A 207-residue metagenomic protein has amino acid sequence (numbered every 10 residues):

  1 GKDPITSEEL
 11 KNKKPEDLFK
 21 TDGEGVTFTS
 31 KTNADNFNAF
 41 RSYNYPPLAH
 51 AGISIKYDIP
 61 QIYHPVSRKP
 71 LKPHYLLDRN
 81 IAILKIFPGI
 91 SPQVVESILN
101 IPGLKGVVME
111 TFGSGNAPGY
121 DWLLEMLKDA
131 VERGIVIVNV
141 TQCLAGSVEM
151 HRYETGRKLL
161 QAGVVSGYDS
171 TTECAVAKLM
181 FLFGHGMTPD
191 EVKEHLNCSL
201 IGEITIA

Functional and structural regions predicted by a protein language model:
G1, F19-K20, T141: Short beta-strand/turn micro-motifs composed of small residues that flank or help shape donor/cofactor-binding pockets
G1-K2, E8: A generic, well-ordered mixed alpha/beta core segment in the N-terminal half of proteins
P4-I5, G186: Short helix-loop capping/hinge motifs at secondary-structure junctions, enriched in acidic/polar residues
I5, G23-G25, L144-S147: Short, active-site-adjacent cap segments at secondary-structure transitions
T6-S7, I101, Y120, D129: Polar helix-capping/helix-linker motif
L10-L18, G186, D190: N-terminal targeting leaders only when they are immediately followed by extended low-complexity/repeat-rich tracts
K13-S114, G119-Y120, C198-A207: Accessory alpha-helical/coil subdomains and C-terminal extensions that flank or cap enzyme catalytic cores
T111-A207: C-terminal non-catalytic interaction/assembly regions of soluble proteins
